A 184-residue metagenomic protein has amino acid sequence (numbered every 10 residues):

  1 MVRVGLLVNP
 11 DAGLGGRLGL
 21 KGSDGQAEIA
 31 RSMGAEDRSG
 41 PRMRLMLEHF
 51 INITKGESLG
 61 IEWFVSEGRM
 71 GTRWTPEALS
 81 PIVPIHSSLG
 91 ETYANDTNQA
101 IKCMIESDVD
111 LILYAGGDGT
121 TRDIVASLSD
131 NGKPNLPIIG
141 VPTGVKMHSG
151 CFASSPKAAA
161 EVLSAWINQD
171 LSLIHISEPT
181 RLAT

Functional and structural regions predicted by a protein language model:
M1-V4: Extreme N-terminal starter segment of soluble prokaryotic enzymes
A12-L18, A27-I53, I61-S80, S87 (+1 more regions): Metallocofactor- and cofactor-centric catalytic cores in central/energy metabolism, strongly enriched
L14, D118-V125: Short glycine/serine/threonine-rich phosphate/pyrophosphate-binding segments that cradle anionic phosphate groups
Q26, T143-S172: Glycine-rich phosphate-binding loop plus the immediately following alpha-helix
E67, Y114-D118: Glycine-rich beta-strand-to-loop/alpha-helix junction loops that act as flexible
L111: Acidic, glycine-enriched active-site microenvironments
A115, I124, L128, G132-S155: Short, acidic/small-residue loops that bind anionic groups at enzyme active sites
I174-T184: Single conserved hydrophobic/aromatic residue that forms the stacking wall/gate of nucleotide- or nucleobase-binding
